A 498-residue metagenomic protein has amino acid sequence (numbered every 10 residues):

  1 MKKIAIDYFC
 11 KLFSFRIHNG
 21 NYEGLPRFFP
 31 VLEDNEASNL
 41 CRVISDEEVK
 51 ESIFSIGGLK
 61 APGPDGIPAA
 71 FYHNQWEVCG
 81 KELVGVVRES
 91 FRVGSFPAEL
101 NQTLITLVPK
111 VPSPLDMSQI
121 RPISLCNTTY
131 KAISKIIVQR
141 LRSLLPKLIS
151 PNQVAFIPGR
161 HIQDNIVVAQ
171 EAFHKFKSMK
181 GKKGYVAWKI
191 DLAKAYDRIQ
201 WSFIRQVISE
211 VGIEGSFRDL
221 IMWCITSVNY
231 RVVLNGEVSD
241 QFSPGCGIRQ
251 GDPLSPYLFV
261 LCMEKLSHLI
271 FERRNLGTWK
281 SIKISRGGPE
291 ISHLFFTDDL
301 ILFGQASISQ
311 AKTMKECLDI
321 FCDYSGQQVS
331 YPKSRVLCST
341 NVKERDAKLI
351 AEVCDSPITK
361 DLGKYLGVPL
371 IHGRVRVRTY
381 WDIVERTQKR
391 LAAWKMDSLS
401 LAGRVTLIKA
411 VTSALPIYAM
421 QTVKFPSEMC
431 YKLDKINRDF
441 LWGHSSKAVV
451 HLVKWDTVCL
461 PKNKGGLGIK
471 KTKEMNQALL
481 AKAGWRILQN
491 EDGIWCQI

Functional and structural regions predicted by a protein language model:
M1-S118, S124, A132, D361-G363 (+2 more regions): Surface-exposed loop/turn segments and immediately adjacent short secondary-structure elements within folded domains
F9, V49, G63, L83 (+22 more regions): Mobile genetic element proteins and their domesticated derivatives, centered on retroelements and DNA transposons
F28, I284, P332-T359, W442 (+1 more regions): Short, conserved micro-motifs composed of acidic
C41-S55, G80-G94, I105, I136-L141 (+5 more regions): Inter-domain linker/hinge segments that demarcate the starts of reverse transcriptase and RNase H-type modules
K60-I67, D116-L125, I166-S209: Conserved catalytic palm subdomain of right-hand nucleotidyl-transferase polymerases, strongest for RNA-directed enzymes
S118-I149, V167-V168, G245-L276, T412 (+1 more regions): Conserved pre-motif C helix in the palm subdomain of viral-like polymerases
P158, K333-R335, T340, K364-I498: Non-catalytic, peripheral interaction segments enriched in hydrophobic/basic residues
L192-T297, Q305-I308, C338, Y365: Conserved polymerase palm-domain catalytic core
